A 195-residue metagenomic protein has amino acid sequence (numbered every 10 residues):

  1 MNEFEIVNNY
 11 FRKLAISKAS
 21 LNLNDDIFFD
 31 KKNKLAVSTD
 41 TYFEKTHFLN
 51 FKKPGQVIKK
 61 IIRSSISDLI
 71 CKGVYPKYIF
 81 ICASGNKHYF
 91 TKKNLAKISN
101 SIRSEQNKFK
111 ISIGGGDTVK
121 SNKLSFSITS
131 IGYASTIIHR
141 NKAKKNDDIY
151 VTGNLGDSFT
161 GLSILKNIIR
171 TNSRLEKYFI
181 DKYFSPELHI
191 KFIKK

Functional and structural regions predicted by a protein language model:
M1-K195: Helix-biased detector of long, well-ordered alpha-helical tracts
